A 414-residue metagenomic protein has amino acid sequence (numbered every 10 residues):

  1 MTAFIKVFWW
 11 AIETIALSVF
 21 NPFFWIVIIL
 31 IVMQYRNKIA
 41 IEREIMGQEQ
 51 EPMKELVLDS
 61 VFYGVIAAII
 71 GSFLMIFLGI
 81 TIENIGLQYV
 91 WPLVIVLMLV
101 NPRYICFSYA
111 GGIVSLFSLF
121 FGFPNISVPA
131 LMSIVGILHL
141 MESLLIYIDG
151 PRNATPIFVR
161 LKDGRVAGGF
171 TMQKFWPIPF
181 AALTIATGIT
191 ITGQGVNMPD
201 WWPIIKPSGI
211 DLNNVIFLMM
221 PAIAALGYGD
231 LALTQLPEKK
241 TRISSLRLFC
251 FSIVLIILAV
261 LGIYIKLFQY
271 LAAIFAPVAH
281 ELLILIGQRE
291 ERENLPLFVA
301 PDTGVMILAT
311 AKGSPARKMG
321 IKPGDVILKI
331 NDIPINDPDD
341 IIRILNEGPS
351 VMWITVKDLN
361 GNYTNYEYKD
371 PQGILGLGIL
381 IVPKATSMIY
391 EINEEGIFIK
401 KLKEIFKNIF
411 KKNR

Functional and structural regions predicted by a protein language model:
M1, I5-V19, I76-I85, F117-S133 (+2 more regions): Helix-coil boundary and interhelical linker segments in multi-pass alpha-helical membrane proteins
M1-M75: N-terminal signal-anchor module of multipass membrane proteins
V19-M33, F73-V90, P129-G136, I210-M220: Structural signature of hydrophobic alpha-helical transmembrane segments
L97-Y109, A232-R242: Membrane-helix interface "capping/anchor" motifs
F117-P237: Generic multipass alpha-helical transmembrane bundles of integral membrane proteins
P199-I204, L226-R289: Interdomain regulatory linker/hinge segments that flank or connect interaction modules in polarity/junction/synaptic
E291, D340-T386: PDZ-domain C-terminal substructure recognizer with occasional recognition of PDZ-binding tails
A316-P338: Conserved PDZ fold ligand-binding element
